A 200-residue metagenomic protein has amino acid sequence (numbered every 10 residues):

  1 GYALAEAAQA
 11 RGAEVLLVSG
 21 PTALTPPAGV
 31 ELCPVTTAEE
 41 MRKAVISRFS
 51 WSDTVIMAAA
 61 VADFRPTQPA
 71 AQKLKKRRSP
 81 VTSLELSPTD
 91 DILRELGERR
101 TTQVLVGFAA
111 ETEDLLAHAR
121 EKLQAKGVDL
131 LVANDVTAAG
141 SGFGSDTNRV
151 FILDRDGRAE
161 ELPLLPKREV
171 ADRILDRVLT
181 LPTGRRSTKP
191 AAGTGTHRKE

Functional and structural regions predicted by a protein language model:
G1, P88, I92, V170: Catalytic-loop motifs flanking and including active-site residues across diverse enzymes
G1-T37: Glycine-rich phosphate/diphosphate-binding loop of Rossmann-like nucleotide-binding domains
E14-L16, E31-L32, D53-V55, Q103-G107 (+3 more regions): Structural motif
T22, T112, G157: Short, glycine/serine-rich, charged loops/turns that create anion-binding and catalytic segments at active sites
T22, V45, F49-D53, V178 (+1 more regions): Structural signal for hydrophobic packing residues in well-ordered secondary-structure cores of soluble enzyme domains
T37-V136, G140: Glycine-rich phosphate-binding loop
R100-T102, L115-E200: Glycine-rich phosphate/adenylate-binding loop
